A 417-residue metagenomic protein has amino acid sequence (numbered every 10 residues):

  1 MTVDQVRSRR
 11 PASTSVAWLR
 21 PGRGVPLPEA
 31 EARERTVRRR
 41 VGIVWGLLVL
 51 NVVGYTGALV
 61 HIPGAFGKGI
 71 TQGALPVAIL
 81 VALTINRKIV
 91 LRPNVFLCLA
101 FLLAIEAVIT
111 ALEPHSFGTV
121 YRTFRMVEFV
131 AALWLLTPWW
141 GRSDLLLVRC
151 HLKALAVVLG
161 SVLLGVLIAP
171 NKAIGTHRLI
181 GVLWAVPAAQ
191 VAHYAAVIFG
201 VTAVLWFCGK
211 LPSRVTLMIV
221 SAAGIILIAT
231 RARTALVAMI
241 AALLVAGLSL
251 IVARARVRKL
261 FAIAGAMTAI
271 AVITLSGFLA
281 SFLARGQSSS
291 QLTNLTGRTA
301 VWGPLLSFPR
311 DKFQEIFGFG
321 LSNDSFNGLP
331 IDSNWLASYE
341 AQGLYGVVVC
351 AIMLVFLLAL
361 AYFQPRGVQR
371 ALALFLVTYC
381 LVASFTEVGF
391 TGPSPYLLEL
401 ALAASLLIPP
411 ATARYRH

Functional and structural regions predicted by a protein language model:
M1-V41, I85-K88, A401-H417: A juxtamembrane structural motif centered on a specific transmembrane helix
E31, V37, Q342-L381: Hydrophobic transmembrane alpha-helices and their immediate junctions
R40, V95-L102, L135-L163, C208: Interfacial loop-to-transmembrane-helix boundary motif in multi-pass membrane proteins
A58, F282-Y345, A361-P365: Long extracytoplasmic/lumenal interhelical loops at the membrane interface of multi-pass membrane proteins
I70, A74, F96-V108, H115-P138: Aromatic-anchored transmembrane helix interface
V148-I174, V186-S249: Alpha-helical transmembrane segments of multi-pass inner-membrane proteins
A169, G247-S289, F308-D311: A membrane-periplasm/extracellular boundary helix in multi-pass inner-membrane enzymes that assemble envelope glycans
F375-L381, F390-H417: Transmembrane alpha-helices of multi-pass inner-membrane enzymes
